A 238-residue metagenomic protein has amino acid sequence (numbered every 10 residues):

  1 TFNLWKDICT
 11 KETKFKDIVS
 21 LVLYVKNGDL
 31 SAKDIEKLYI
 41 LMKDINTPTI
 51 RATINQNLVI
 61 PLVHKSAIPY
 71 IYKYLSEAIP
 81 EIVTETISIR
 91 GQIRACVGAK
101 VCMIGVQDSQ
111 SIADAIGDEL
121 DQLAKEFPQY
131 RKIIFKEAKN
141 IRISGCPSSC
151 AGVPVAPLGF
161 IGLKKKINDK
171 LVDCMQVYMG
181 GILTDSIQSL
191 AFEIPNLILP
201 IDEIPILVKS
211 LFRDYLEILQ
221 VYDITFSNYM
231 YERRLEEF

Functional and structural regions predicted by a protein language model:
T1-F238: Peripheral terminal and linker regions in Fe-S/redox and tRNA-modifying enzymes
